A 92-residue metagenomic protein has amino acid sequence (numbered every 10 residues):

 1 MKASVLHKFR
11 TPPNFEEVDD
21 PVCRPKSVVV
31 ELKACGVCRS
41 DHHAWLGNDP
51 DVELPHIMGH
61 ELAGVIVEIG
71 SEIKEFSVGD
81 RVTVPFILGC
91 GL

Functional and structural regions predicted by a protein language model:
M1, K26-V28, S40: Change "...and in nucleic-acid phosphodiester-cleaving endonucleases..." to "...and in nucleic-acid processing enzymes
K2, N14-E17, E31, V65: Residues located in well-ordered beta-strands
A3-L6, V82: A short beta-strand micro-motif
V5-H7, L46, I66: Residue-level signal for short segments within beta-strands and strand-turn junctions of well-structured beta-sheet
K8, D20: Active-site donor-binding loop signature of nucleotide-sugar glycosyltransferases
T11-F15, R39-S40: Short N-terminal binding/cap micro-motifs at the start of the first secondary-structure element
P21-C35, N48-L92: Glycine-rich beta-strand-centered segment in the early N-terminal region that forms part of a ligand/cofactor-binding
S40-L46: Cytochrome P450 core scaffold surrounding the K-helix E-X-X-R motif and the conserved "meander" helix-loop region
